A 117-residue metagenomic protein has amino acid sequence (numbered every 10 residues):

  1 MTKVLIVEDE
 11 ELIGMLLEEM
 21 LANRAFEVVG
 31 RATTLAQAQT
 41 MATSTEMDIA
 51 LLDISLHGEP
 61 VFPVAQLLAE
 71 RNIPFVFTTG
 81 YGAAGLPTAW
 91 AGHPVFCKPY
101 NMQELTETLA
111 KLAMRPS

Functional and structural regions predicted by a protein language model:
E8: Conserved acidic carboxylate
E11-G30: Two-component/phosphorelay signaling modules centered on CheY-like receiver
R31-I49: Acidic, metal-coordinating helix/loop segments flanking the phosphotransfer/catalytic sites of two-component signaling
D53: Active-site residues of response regulator receiver
H57: The feature encodes the CheY-like receiver
P60-P63: Acidic catalytic/metal-coordinating carboxylates
G85, Y100-S117: C-terminal output helix
